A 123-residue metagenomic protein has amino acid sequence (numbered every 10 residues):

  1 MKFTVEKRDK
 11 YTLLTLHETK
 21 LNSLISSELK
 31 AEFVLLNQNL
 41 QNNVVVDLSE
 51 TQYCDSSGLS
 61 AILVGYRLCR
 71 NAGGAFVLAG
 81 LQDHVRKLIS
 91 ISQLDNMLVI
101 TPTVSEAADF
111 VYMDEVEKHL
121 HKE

Functional and structural regions predicted by a protein language model:
M1, D95-A108: A short, terminal or domain-edge coil/loop segment
M1-T15: Short beta-strand/loop segment at the start of cytosolic alpha/beta domains
E6, A79, T101: General small-molecule cofactor/ligand-binding pocket signal
D9, E18-K20, Q82, V104: Short, flexible active-site-adjacent loop segments at beta-strand->alpha-helix junctions, enriched in small/polar
T15-L16, S23: Thr-Gly-centered strand-to-loop micro-motif
L21-L98: Amphipathic alpha-helical interaction surfaces in cytosolic regulatory modules
P102-E123: A charged, well-structured terminal subsegment
